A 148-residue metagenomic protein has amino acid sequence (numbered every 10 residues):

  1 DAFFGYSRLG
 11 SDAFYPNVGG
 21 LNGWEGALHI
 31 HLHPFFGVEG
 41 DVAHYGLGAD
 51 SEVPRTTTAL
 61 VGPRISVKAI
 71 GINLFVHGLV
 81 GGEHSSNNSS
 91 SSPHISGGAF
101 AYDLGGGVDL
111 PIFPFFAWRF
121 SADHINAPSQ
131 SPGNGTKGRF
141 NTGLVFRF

Functional and structural regions predicted by a protein language model:
D1-S7: Mature N-terminal segment immediately following signal peptide/propeptide cleavage in secreted/periplasmic
S7-G26, G97-G98: Surface-exposed strand-loop-strand hairpins of Gram-negative outer-membrane beta-barrel proteins
R8, V42-H44, H124: A mature extracytoplasmic/lumenal domain signature
L9-D12, N87-S91, N126-A127: Extracytoplasmic loops and strand-loop junctions of Gram-negative outer membrane beta-barrel proteins
A27-G105, L110-P114, W118-F120, K137-F148: Gram-negative (and chloroplast) outer-membrane scaffold detector with strong preference for beta-barrel transmembrane
Q130-G133: Short proline/glycine-enriched turn/loop segments at secondary-structure junctions
